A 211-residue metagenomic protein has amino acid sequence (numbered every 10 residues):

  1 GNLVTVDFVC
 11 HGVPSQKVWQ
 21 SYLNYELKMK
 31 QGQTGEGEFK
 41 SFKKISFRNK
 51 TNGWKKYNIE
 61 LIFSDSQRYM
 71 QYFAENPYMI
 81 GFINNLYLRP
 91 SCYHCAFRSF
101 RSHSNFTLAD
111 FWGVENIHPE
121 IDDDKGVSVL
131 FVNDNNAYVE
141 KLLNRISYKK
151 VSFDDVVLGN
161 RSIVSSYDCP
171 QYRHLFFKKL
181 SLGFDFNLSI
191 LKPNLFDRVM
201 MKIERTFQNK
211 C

Functional and structural regions predicted by a protein language model:
G1, K17-Q20, Y57-E60: Short acidic, glycine/serine/threonine-rich loops at helix termini
G1-F8: A short alpha->loop->secondary-structure connector
T5, S15-W19, L88-S91: Internal, well-ordered alpha-helical segments in soluble enzyme and binding-protein domains
F8-V9, V114: Active-site adenylate/phosphate-handling loop in enzymes that bind or generate adenylated species
C10, Q20-S21, C92-C95: Functionally engaged cysteine thiol sites
G12-Y22, P119: Short, charged, surface-exposed secondary-structure boundary motifs
L27-C211: Long, compositionally biased charged/polar accessory segments in the mid-to-C-terminal portions of proteins
